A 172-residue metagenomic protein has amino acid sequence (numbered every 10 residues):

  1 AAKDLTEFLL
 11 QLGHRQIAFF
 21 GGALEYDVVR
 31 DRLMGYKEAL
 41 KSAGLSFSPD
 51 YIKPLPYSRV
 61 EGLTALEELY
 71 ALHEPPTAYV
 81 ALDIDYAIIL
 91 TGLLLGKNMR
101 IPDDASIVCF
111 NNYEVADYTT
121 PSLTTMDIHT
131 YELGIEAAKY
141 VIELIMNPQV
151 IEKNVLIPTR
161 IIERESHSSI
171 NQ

Functional and structural regions predicted by a protein language model:
A1-Q172: Bacterial carbohydrate/catabolite-sensing allosteric modules
